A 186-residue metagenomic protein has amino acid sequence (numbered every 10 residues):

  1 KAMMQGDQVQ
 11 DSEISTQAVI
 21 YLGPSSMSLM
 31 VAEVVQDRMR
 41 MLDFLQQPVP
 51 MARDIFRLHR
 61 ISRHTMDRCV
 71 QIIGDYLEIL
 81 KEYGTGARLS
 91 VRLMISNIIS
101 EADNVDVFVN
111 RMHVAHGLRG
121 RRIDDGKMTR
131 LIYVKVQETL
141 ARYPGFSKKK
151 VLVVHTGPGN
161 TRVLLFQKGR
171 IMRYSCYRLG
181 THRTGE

Functional and structural regions predicted by a protein language model:
M3-S15, D124-L152: Conserved phosphate-binding catalytic cores of ATP/NTP-utilizing and phosphoryl-transfer enzymes
D11-M39, G145-Y177: Gly/Thr-rich phosphate-binding beta-strand-loop-beta motif of the actin/hexokinase/Hsp70
E13-G120: Conserved phosphate-binding loops in N-terminal lobes of ATP-dependent enzymes of the actin/Hsp70/sugar-kinase
F44-Q47, D103-F108, I123, I132-Y133 (+4 more regions): N-terminally biased helix-coil "hinge/interface" segments that flank
D54-R57, R170-E186: Glycine-rich phosphate-binding loop plus the immediately following alpha-helix
H64, M94, Q137-L140, K168-I171: A general structural signal for short secondary-structure boundary/capping elements
L89-N97, G126-L131, V153-V154, P158: Short, glycine/charge-rich beta-strand/loop segments that flank catalytic centers and engage negatively charged groups
H113-H116, L140, R170-S175: A short alpha->loop->secondary-structure connector
